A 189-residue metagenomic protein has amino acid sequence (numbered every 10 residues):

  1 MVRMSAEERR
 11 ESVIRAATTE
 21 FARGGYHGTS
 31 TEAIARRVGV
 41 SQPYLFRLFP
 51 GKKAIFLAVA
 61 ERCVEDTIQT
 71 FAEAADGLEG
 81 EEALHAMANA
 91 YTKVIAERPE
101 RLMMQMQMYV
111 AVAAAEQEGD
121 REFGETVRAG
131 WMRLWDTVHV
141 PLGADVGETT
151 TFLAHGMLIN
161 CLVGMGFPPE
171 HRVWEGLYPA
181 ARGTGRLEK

Functional and structural regions predicted by a protein language model:
M1-A6, R172: N-terminal intrinsically disordered/low-complexity leader segments
S12, A16-A54, A58: Helix-turn-helix
L57-A58, I68, G143: Short, Lys/Arg-enriched C-terminal cap helix and immediately downstream tail that follows
A58-E61, F71-P99: Hydrophobic alpha-helical connector segments
Y91, Q105-Y109, F152-G156: Short alpha-helical scaffolding segments that buttress acidic/His motifs in well-ordered protein cores
A96-E118: Amphipathic alpha-helical segments used for helix-helix packing
E116-K189: Hydrophobic/aromatic-rich alpha-helical bundle segments in the mid-to-C-terminal region
